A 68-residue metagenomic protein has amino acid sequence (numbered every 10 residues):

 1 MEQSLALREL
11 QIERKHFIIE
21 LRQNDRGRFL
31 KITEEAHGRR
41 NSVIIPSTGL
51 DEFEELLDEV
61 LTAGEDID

Functional and structural regions predicted by a protein language model:
M1-D68: Positively charged, low-complexity terminal tracts and the immediately adjacent first secondary-structure elements
